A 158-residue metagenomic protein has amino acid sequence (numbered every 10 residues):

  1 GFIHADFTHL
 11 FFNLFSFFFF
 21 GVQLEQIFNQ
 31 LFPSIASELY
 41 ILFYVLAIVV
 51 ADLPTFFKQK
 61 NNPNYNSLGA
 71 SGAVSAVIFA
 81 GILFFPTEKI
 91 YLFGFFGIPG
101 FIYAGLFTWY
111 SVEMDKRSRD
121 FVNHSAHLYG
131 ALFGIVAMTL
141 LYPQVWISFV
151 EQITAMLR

Functional and structural regions predicted by a protein language model:
G1-R158: A detector for small-residue-rich transmembrane helices and their helix-helix packing motifs
